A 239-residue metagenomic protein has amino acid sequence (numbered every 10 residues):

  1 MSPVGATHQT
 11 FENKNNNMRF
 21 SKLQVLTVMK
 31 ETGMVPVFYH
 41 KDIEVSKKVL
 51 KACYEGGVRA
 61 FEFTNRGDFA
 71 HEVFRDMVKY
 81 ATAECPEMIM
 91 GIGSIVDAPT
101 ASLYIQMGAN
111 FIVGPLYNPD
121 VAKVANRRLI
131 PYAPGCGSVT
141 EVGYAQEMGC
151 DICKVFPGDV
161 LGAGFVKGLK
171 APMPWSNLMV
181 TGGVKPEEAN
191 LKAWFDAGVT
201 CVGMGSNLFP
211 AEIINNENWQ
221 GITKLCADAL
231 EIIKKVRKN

Functional and structural regions predicted by a protein language model:
M1-N17: N-terminal amphipathic/basic-hydrophobic helices that include classical n-h-c signal peptides and signal-anchor
K14-P99, L103-M107, N216-R237: Conserved N-terminal beta1-alpha1 strand-loop-helix module at the mouth
T32-M34, A81-G91, A125-A133, P172-T181: Short beta-strand/loop segments at the ligand-binding rim of alpha/beta enzyme cores
F38-Y39, A60-G67, M88-V96, A109-Y117 (+3 more regions): Catalytic beta/alpha-barrel core
L50, F74, A101, A122 (+3 more regions): Generic hydrophobic/aromatic pocket-lining and core-packing "Φ" positions
G57-R59, I105-I112, R127-A133, E147-I152 (+2 more regions): Glycine-enriched alpha-helix->loop->beta-strand junction motifs that scaffold or abut catalytic
D97-M107, E141-M148, P186-T200: Catalytic cores of alpha/beta
P115-V121, V155-G162, V199-N218: Glycine-rich phosphate-binding active-site loops on the catalytic face of alpha/beta enzymes
